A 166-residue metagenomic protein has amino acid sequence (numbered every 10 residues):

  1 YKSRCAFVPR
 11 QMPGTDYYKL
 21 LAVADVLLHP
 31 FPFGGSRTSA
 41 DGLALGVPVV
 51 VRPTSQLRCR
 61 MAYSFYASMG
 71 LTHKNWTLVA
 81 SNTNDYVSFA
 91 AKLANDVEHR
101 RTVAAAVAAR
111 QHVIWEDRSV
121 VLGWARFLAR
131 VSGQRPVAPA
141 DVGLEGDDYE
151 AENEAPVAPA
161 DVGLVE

Functional and structural regions predicted by a protein language model:
K2-P13, F31: Active-site donor-binding acidic/aromatic loop of nucleotide-activated sugar and phosphosugar transferases involved
S3, L21-A22, V26, P30-W115: Catalytic binding pocket for nucleotide-activated donors in carbohydrate/polymer assembly enzymes
C5-P9, V87-E166: C-terminal amphipathic helix plus adjacent low-complexity, charged tail appended to glycosyltransferase catalytic
P13-T15, T77-L78: Short, flexible segments with low predicted structural confidence
